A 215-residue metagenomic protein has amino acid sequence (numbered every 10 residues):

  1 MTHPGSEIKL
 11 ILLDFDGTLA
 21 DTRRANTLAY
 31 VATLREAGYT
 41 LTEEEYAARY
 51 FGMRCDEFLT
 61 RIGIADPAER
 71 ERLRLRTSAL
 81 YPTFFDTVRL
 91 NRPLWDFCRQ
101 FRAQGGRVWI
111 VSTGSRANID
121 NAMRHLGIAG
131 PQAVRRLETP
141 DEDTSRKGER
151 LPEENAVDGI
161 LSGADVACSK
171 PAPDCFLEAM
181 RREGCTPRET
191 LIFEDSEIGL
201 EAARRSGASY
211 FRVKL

Functional and structural regions predicted by a protein language model:
T2-A48, R205: Active-site neighborhood of HAD-like aspartate-dependent phosphohydrolases
P4-S6, A103-G106, E183-E189: Glycine-rich phosphate-binding loop signature in dinucleotide/nucleotide-binding domains
T18, S112-G114: Conserved phosphate-coupling serine/threonine residues in phosphotransfer and NTP-handling enzymes
A25, Y50, R54, R76 (+4 more regions): Short beta->alpha linker loops
L28, E36-D66, L80: Alpha-helical substrate-recognition element adjacent to the catalytic core
T60-Q100, Q104-G106: Metal-dependent phosphoesterase signature
W95, S196-G199, Y210, K214-L215: Short glycine/proline-centered loop/turn elements that form peptide/ligand docking sites
S115-L191, E197-R205: Substrate-recognition "cap/lid" segment bordering the active-site pocket of phosphatases
